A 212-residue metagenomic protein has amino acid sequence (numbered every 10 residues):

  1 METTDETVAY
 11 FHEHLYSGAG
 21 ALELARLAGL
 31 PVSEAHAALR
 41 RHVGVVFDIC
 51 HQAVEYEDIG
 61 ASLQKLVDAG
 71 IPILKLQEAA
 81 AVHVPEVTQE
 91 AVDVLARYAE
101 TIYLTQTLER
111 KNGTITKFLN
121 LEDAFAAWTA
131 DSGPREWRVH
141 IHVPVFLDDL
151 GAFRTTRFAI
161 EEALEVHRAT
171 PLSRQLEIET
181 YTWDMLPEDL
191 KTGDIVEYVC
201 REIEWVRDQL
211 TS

Functional and structural regions predicted by a protein language model:
M1-R135, V143: Acidic/histidine-rich catalytic cores of soluble enzymes
P72, T116, E122-T211: Flexible, acidic glycine-rich loops studded with aromatic residues
